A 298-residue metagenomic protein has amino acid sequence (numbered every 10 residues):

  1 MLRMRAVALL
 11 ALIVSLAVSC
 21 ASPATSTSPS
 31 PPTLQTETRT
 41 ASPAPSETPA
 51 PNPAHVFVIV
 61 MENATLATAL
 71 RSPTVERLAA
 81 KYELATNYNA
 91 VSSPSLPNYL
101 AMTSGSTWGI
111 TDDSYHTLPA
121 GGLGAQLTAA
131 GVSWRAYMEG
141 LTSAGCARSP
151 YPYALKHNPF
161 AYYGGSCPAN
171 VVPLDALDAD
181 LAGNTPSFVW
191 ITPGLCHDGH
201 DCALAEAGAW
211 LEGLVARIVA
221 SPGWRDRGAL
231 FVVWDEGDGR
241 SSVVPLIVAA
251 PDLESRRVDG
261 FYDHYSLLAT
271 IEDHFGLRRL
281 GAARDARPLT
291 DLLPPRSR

Functional and structural regions predicted by a protein language model:
M1-A11: N-terminal export and membrane-targeting signals
I13-V14, F160: Residue-level signal for mature regions of secreted extracellular proteins and peptides
L16-S19: C-terminal motif of bacterial Sec signal peptides marking the signal peptidase cleavage site
A21-P23: Bacterial signal peptide processing site
T25-E47: Extracellular mucin-like PTS domains
A41-R298: Flexible, surface-exposed loop/gating regions in the mature catalytic domains of secreted/periplasmic hydrolases
